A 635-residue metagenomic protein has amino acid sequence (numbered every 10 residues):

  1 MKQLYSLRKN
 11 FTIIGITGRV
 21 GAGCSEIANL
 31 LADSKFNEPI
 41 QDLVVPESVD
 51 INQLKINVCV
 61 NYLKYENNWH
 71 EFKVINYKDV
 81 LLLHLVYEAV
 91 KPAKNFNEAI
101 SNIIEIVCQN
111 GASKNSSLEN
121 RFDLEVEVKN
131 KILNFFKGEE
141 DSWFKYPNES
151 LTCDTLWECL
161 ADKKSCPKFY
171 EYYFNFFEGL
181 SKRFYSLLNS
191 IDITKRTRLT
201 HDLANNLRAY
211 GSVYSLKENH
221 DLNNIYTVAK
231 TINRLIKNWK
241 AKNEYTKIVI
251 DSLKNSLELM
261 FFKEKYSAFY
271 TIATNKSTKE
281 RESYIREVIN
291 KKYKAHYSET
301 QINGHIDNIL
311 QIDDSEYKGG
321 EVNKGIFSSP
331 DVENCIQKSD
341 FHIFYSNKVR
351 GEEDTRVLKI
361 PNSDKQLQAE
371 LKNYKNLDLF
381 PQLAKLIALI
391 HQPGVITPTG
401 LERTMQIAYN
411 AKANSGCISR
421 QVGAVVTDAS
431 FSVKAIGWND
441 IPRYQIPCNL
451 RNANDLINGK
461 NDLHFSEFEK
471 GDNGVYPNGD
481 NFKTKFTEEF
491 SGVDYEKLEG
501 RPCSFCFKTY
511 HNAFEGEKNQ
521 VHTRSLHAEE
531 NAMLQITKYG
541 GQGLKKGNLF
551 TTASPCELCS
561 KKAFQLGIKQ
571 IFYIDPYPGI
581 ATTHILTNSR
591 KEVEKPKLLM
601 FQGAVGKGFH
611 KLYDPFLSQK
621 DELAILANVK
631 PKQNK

Functional and structural regions predicted by a protein language model:
M1-L7: Pre-Walker A adenine-sensing motif
R8-I16, Y245-T246: Pre-Walker A (Motif I) flank of P-loop NTPase domains
G15-D33: Glycine-rich phosphate-binding P-loop
A32-E105, F176, Y185-L199: Conserved substrate/cofactor phosphate-moiety recognition/catalytic segment in nucleotide-dependent phosphotransferases
D42-I51, D79, T274-E280, K348 (+3 more regions): Short, acidic/turn-prone active-site loops that include or flank metal/cofactor- and phosphate-binding residues
K91-S113, N120-L124, K137, S142-K145 (+5 more regions): Zinc-dependent deaminase catalytic domain
D251-L253, F262-I289: Conserved phosphate-donor/acceptor-positioning beta-strand/loop module used by diverse small-molecule
K276-G319: Long, charge-dense
